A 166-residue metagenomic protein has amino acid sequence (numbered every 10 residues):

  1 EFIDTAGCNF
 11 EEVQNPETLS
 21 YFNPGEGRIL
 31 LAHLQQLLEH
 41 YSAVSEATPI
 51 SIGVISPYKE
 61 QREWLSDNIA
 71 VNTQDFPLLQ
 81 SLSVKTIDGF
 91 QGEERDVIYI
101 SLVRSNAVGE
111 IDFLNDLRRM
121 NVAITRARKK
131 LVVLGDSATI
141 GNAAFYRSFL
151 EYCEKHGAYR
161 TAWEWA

Functional and structural regions predicted by a protein language model:
E1-D67: Conserved helicase/translocase motor-coupling segment
C8, K59-R62, F90-Q91, R104-A107 (+1 more regions): Conserved nucleotide-binding/hydrolysis micro-motifs of P-loop NTPases
P16-G25, D75, F90, A107-I111: Short, contiguous acidic/charged loop-to-helix segments that flank catalytic cores in large enzymes
G27-L31, R62, V97, L114-I124: Amphipathic alpha-helical transducer elements in NTP-driven molecular machines
V44-E46, G89-Q91, D112: Replace "in large, NTP-powered and nucleic-acid-processing enzymes" with "in large, NTP-powered factors and other
S51-G53, A70-T86: Conserved RecA-like helicase motor-core motifs
T73-Q74, G109-A166: Helicase C-terminal subdomain and adjacent C-terminal extension
K85, G89-S105, N121-V122, K130-L134: A short beta-strand element within the Helicase C-terminal
